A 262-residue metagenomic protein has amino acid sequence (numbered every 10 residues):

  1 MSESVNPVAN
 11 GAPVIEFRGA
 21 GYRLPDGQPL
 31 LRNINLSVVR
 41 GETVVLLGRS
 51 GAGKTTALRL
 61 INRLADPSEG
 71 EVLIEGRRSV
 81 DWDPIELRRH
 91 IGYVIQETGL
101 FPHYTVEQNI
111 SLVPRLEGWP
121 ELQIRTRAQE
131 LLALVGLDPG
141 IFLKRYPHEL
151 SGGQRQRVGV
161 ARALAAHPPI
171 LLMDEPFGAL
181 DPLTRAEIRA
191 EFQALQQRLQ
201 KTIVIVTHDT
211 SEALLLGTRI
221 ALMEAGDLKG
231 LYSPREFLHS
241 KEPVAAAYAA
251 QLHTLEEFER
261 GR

Functional and structural regions predicted by a protein language model:
N62: Helix-to-loop junction immediately C-terminal to a conserved catalytic motif
R78-G92, L116, E121-L122, F237-K241: ABC ATPase NBD coupling module
E107-R115, R125, Q129: Short helical segment in ABC ATPase nucleotide-binding domains corresponding to the A-loop/adjacent helical element
Y146-L150, Q154: Conserved ABC ATPase signature
H167: Conserved catalytic motifs of ABC-family nucleotide-binding domains
L171-D174: Catalytic Walker B motif of ABC-type/P-loop ATPase nucleotide-binding domains
A225-G226: Conserved ABC ATPase "signature" C-loop
